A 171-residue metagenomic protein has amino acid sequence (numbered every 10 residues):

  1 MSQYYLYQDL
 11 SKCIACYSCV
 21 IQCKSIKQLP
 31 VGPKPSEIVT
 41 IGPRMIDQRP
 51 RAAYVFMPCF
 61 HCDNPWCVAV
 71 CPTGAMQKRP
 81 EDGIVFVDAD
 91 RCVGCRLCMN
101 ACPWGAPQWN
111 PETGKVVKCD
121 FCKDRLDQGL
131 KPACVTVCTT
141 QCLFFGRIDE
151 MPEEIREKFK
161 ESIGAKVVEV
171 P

Functional and structural regions predicted by a protein language model:
M1-P171: Non-ligating segments of multi-cofactor redox enzymes
